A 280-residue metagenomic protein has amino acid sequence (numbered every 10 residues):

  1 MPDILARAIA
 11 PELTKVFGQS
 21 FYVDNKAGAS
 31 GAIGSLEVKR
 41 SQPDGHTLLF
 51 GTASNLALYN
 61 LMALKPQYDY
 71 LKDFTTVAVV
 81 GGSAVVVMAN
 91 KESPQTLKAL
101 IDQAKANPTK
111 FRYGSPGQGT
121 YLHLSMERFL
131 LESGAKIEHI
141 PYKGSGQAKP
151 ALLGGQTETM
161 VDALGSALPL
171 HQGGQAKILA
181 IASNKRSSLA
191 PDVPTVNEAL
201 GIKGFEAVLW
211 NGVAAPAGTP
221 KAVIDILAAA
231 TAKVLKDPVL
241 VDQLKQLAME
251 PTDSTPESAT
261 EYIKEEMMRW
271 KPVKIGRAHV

Functional and structural regions predicted by a protein language model:
M1-K72, K110, L131-A163, L170 (+2 more regions): N-terminal (or domain-start) structured segment
I9, T231, I263, K274: Hydrophobic "lid"/C-terminal helical patch of Rossmann-like NAD(P)-dependent dehydrogenase/epimerase domains
L13, R40-H46, L61-Q147, V196-G204 (+2 more regions): Hinge/capping helix and adjacent helix->loop/strand transition within the periplasmic-binding protein
L49-G51, G114, M160, L179 (+1 more regions): Short, well-ordered beta-strand segments
S54-L64, H123, R128-E132, E158-V193 (+1 more regions): A ligand-binding cleft/hinge motif common to bilobed small-molecule-binding domains
S183, D225, V241-E261: Mature extracytoplasmic/periplasmic domains
K274-V280: Residue-level detector of conserved catalytic or cofactor/ligand-binding positions in enzyme active sites
